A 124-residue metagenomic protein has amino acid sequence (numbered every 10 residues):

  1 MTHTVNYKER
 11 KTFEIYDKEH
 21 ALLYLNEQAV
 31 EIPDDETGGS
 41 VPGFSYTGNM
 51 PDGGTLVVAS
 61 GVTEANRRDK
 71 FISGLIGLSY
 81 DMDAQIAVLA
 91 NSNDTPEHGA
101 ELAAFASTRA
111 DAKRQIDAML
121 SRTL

Functional and structural regions predicted by a protein language model:
T2-L124: A preference for well-ordered globular domain cores that mediate specific macromolecular interactions or catalysis
